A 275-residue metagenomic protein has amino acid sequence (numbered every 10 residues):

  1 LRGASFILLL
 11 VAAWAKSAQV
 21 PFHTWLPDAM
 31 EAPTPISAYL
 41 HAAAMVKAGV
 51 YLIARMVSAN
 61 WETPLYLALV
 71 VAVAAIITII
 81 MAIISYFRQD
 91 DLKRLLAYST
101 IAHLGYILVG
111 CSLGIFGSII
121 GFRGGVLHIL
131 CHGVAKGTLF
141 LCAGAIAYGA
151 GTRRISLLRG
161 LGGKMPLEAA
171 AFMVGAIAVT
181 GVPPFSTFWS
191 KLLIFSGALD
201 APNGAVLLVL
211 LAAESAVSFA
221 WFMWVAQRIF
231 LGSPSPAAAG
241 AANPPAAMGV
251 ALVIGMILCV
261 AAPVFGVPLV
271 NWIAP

Functional and structural regions predicted by a protein language model:
L1-I229, S233: Hydrophobic transmembrane alpha-helices and their helix-loop junctions in integral membrane proteins
G162-A170, F219-P275: Cytoplasmic/organellar membrane-interface segments at the starts of transmembrane helices in multi-pass inner-membrane
